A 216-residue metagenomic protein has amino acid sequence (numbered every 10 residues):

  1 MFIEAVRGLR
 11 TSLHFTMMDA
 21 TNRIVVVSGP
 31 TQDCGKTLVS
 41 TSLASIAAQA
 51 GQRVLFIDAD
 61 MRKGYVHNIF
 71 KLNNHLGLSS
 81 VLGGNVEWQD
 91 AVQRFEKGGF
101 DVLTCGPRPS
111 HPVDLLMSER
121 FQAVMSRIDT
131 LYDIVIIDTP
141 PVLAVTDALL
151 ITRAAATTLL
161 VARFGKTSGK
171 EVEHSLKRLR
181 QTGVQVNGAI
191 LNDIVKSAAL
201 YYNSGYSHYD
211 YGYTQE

Functional and structural regions predicted by a protein language model:
M1-E216: P-loop NTP-binding module
